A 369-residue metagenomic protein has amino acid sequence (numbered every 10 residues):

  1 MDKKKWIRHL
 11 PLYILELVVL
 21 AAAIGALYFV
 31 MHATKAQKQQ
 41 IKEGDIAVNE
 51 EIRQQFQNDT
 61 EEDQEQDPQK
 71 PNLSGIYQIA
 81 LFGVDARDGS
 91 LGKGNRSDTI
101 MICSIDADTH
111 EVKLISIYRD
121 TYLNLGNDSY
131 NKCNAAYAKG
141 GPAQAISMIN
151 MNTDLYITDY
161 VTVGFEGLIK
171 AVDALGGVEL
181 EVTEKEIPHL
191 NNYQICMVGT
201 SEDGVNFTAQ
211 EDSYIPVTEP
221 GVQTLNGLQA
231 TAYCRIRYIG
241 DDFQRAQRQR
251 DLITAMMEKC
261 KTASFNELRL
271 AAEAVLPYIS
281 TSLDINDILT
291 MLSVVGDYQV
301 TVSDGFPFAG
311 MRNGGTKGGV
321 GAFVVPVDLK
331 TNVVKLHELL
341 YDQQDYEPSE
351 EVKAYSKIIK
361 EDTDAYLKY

Functional and structural regions predicted by a protein language model:
K5-H110, T290: Entry/capping segment at the start of metal-dependent catalytic domains with acidic active-site entry clusters
R53-D67, I76, L125, Y278-Y369: C-terminal solvent-exposed extensions
S74-Y77, N95-I100, T109-I117, D128-Y130 (+7 more regions): Extracytoplasmic
F82, D88, D120, M148-T158 (+8 more regions): Structured segments of extracytoplasmic/periplasmic soluble domains in secreted or envelope-associated proteins
D88-L91, N131-K139, D154-D159, P220 (+4 more regions): Second-shell loop/turn segments in exported
T99, Y130, P142-N150, F165-I169 (+8 more regions): Extracytoplasmic/secreted envelope proteins and their assembly/folding machinery, especially bacterial periplasmic
K139-E202, T208, S282-D284, I288: Amphipathic, coiled-coil-like alpha-helical scaffolding segments used for oligomerization/assembly
D173-E267: Flexible, polar/acidic helix-loop-strand segments at domain edges
